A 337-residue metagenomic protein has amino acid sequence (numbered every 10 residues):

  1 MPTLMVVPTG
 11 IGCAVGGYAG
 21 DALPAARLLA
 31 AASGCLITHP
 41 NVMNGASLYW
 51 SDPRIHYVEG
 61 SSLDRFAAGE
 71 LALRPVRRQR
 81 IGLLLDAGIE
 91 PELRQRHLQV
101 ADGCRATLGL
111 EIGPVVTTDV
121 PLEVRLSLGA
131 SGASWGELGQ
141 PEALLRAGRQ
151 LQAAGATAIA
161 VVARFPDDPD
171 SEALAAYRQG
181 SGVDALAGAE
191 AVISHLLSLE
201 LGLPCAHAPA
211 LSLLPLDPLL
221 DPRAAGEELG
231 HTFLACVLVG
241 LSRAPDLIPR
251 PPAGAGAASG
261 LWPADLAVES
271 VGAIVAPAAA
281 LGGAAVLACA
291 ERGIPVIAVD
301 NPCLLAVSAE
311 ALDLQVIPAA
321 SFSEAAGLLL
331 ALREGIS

Functional and structural regions predicted by a protein language model:
M1-A175, G182-A187: Metallocofactor- and cofactor-centric catalytic cores in central/energy metabolism, strongly enriched
A30-A31, S198-L199, A290: Anion (oxyanion) recognition and catalysis
L36, I112, P204-C205, V296: Hydrophobic beta-strand scaffold residues
P53-S61, L220-V239, L314-S321: Acidic, Ser/Thr-rich peripheral helices and adjacent loops at domain boundaries
L108, L201, E291-G293: Short, structured coil segments at secondary-structure junctions
A130-L138, A147-G148, Q152, I159-V162 (+3 more regions): Generic multipass alpha-helical transmembrane bundles of integral membrane proteins
S212-L216, F233-A273, P277-S337: C-terminal functional extensions of proteins
